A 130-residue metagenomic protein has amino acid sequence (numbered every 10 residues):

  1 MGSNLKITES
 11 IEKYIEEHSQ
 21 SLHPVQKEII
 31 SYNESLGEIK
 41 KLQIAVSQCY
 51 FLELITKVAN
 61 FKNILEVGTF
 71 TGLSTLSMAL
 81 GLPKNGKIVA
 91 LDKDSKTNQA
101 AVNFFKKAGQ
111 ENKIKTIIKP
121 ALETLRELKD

Functional and structural regions predicted by a protein language model:
M1-D130: A short alpha-helical cap/connector motif
